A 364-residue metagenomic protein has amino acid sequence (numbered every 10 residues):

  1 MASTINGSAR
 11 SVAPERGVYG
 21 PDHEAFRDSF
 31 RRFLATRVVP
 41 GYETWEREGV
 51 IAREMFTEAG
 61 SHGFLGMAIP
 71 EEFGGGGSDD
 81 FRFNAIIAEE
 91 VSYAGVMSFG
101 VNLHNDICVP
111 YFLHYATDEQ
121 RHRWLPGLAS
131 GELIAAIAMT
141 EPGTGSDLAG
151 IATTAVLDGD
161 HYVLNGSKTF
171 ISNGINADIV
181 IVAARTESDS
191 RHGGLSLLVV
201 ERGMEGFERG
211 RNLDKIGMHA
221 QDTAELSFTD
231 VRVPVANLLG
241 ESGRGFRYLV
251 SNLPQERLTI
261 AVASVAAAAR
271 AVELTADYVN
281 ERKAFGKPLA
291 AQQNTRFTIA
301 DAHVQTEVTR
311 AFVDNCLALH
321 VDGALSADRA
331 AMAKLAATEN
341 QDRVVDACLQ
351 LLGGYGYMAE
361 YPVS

Functional and structural regions predicted by a protein language model:
M1-A94, S98, Y115-Q120, G127-G131 (+5 more regions): Alpha-helical interface subdomain recognition
S78-D79, D147-A149, N173-A177, R191-G194 (+2 more regions): Short glycine/proline-enriched turns and hinge-like loops at secondary-structure junctions
D106-Y115: Helix-loop "lid/cap" segments that line or gate small-molecule binding pockets
G131-M139, A183: A short, Trp-centered hydrophobic/proline-enriched beta-strand micro-motif
G150, G203-P234: Flexible, small-/acidic-enriched active-site or ligand-binding loops
D160-H161, N165-R209: A short core secondary-structure module
T169-G174, M218, Q255-T259: Glycine-rich phosphate/pyrophosphate-binding beta-alpha loops
L226, D230-Y248: Long, acidic (Asp/Glu-rich), low-complexity accessory segments flanking structured domains
